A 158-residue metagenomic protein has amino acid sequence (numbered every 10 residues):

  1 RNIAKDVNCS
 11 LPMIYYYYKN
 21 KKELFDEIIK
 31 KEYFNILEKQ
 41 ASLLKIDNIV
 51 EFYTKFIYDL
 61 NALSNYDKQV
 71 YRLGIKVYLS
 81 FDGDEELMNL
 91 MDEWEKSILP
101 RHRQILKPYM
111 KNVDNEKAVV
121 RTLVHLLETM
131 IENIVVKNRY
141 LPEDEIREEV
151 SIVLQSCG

Functional and structural regions predicted by a protein language model:
R1-E23, E27: Helix-turn-helix
E27, A41-D67, V119-L123, E143 (+1 more regions): Hydrophobic alpha-helical connector segments
K30-I36: Short, basic, alpha-helical segments at the C-terminal edge of helix-turn-helix-like DNA-binding modules
K31, D59, L73-V77, T122 (+1 more regions): Short acidic/histidine-centered micro-motifs embedded in hydrophobic/aromatic stretches that mark compact functional
L37-S42, G83-M110, K117-R121, S151: Amphipathic alpha-helical packing segments from all-alpha helical-bundle domains
K39-L43, V77, L126-I134: Solvent-exposed, amphipathic alpha-helical segments
A62-R103, V135: Short secondary-structure transition hinges
A62-Y66, P100, Q104, V120-E143 (+1 more regions): Amphipathic C-terminal alpha-helical segment
